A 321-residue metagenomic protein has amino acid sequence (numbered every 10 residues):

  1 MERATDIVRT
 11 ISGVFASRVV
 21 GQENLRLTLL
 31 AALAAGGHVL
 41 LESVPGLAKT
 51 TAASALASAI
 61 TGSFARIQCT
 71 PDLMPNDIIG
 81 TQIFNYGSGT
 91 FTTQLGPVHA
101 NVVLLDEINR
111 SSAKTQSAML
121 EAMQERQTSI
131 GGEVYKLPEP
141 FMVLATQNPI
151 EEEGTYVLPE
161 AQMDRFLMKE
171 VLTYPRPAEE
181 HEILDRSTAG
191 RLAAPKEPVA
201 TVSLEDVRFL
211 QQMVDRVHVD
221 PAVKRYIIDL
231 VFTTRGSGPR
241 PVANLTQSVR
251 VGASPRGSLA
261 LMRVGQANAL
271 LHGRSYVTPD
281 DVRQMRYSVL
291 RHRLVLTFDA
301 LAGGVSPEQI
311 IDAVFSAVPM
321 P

Functional and structural regions predicted by a protein language model:
E2-L47, F232: Pre-Walker A (pre-P-loop) alpha-helix and adjacent loop at the N terminus of AAA/AAA+ ATPase modules, a conserved
R9, G236-P321: C-terminal engagement/docking regions of AAA+ P-loop ATPases
L27-A31, F84-L104: Conserved alpha-helical scaffold flanking the Walker A/P-loop in AAA+ ATPase domains
L33-P71: Walker A/P-loop
S43, D106-E107, A118: Walker B catalytic acidic pair
V44, I78, T146: P-loop (Walker A) phosphate-binding loop of NTP-binding proteins
N85-G89, S111-T115, M123-V217, Q266-N268: Canonical AAA+ ATPase core
R186-V277: AAA+ P-loop NTPase domains with strong preference for DNA replication initiators and clamp-loader complexes
